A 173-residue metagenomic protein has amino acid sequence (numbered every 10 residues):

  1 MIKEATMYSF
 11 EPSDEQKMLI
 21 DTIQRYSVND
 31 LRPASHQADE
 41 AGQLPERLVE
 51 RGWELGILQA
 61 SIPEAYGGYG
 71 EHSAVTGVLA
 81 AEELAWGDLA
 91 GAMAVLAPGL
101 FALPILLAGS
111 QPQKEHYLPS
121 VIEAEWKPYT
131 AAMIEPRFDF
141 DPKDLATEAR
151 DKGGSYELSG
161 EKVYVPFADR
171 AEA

Functional and structural regions predicted by a protein language model:
M1-E15: Intrinsic disorder at enzyme termini
Q16, S27, G56, A80 (+3 more regions): Buried hydrophobic positions in well-ordered alpha/beta secondary-structure cores of metabolic enzymes
M18-N29, R47-I57: N-terminal glycine-rich anion-binding loops that anchor highly charged ligand groups
R32-Q43: C-terminal helix-coil-helix/basic helical segment that borders enzyme active sites and/or dimer interfaces and provides
E54-W126, V165-R170: Internal helix-loop-helix
A65, M133-F138, V163-Y164: Short, solvent-exposed loop/turn elements at beta->coil junctions and helix N-caps that rim active or binding pockets
P128-R150: A gly/ser-rich beta-alpha-beta helix-loop segment of oxidoreductase catalytic cores
S155, S159-A173: A short core secondary-structure module
